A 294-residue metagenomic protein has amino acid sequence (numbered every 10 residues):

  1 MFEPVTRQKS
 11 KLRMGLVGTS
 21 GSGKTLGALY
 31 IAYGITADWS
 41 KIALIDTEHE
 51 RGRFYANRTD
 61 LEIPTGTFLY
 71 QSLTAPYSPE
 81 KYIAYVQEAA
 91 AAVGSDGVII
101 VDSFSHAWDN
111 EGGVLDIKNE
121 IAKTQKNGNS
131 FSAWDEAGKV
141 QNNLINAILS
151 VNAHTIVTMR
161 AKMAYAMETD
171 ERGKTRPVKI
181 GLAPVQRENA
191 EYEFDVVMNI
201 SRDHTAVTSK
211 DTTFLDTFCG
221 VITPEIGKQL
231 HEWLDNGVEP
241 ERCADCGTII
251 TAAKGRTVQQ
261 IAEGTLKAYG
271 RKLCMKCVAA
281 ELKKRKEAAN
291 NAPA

Functional and structural regions predicted by a protein language model:
P4-V93, V98: Walker A/P-loop NTP-binding active-site region of P-loop NTPases, recognizing the glycine-rich GxxxxGKT/S
T19, N142-Q229: Phosphate-binding/switch region of NTP-binding enzymes
T25, A75-I83, G128-S150, K179 (+1 more regions): Amphipathic alpha-helical transducer elements in NTP-driven molecular machines
V101-D135: Conserved P-loop NTPase nucleotide-binding/switch module
D216-P240, E287-A294: NTP-binding/hydrolysis catalytic cores, primarily Walker-type P-loop NTPases
C243-C246, C274-C277: Short cysteine-rich clusters marking metal-coordination/redox-active sites
I250, L273, E281: Cys/His-rich microdomains that often coordinate metals
A253-K272: Short linker/helix segments within small regulatory modules
